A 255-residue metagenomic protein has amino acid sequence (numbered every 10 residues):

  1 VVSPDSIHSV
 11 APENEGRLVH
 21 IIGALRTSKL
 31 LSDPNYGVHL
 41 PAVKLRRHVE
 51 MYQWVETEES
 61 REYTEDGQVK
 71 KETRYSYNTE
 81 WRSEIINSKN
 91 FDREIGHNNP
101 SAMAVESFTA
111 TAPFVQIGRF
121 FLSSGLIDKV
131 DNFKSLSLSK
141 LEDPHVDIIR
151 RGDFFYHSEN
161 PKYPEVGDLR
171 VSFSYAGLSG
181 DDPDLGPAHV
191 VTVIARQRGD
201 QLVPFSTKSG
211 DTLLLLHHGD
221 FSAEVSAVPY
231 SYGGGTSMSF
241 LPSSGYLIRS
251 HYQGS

Functional and structural regions predicted by a protein language model:
V1-S3, H8, P12, R17-V19 (+1 more regions): Charged, low-complexity helical/coil segments in non-catalytic cytosolic or luminal regions
G16-K29: Structural detector for short beta-strands of small beta-barrel domains
S28-P34, V55: Short, cysteine-centered beta-strand-loop-beta hairpins and adjacent loop/turn segments enriched in charged/polar
P34-A42: Short Gly/aromatic-enriched secondary-structure transition segments
